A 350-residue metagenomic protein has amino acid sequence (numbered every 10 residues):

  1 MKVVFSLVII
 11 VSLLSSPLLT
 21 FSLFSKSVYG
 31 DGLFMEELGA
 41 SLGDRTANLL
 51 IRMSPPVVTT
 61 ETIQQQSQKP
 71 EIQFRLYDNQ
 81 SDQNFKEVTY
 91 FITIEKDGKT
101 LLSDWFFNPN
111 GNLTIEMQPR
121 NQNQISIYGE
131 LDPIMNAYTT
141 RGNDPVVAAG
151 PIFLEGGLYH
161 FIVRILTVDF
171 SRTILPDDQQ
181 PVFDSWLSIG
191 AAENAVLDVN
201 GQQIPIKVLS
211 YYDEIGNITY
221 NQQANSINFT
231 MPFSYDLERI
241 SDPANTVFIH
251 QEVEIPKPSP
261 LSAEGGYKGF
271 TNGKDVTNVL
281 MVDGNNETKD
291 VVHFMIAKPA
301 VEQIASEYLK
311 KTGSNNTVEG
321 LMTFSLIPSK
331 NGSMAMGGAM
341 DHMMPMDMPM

Functional and structural regions predicted by a protein language model:
M1-D31, F74, G269, G332-M350: Secretory targeting signatures
L23-E87: Beta-strand-rich domain onsets/edges
L33, T167-Q203, M343: Short beta-strand elements
Q68-I72, N225-I227, N245-Q251: Structural beta-strand segments of beta-rich domains
Y77-N108, A263-Y267: Short flexible loop/turn segments that cap and initiate beta-strands
T100-M135, D275-N285: Solvent-exposed serine/threonine-rich low-complexity stretches and specific carbohydrate-binding patches
L166-T173, S329-A335: Short acidic/polar inter-strand loop motif in beta-rich domains
R239-A263: Surface-exposed beta-strand/loop patches in extracellular or lumenal glycoproteins
